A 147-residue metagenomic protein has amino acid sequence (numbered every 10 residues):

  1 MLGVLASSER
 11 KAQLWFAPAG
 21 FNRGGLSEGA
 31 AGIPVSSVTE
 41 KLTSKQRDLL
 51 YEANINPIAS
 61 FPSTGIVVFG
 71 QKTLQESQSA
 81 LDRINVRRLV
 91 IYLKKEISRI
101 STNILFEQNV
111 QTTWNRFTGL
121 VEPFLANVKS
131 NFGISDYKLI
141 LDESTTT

Functional and structural regions predicted by a protein language model:
M1-T147: Structured, hydrophobic secondary-structure cores that serve as assembly/anchoring elements
